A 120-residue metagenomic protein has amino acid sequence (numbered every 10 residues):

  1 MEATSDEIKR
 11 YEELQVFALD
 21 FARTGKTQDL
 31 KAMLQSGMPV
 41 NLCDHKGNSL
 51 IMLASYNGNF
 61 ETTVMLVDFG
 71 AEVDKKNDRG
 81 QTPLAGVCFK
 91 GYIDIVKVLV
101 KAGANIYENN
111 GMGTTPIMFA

Functional and structural regions predicted by a protein language model:
M1-S36, H45: Intrinsically disordered, low-complexity regulatory segments in ankyrin-centric signaling systems
E13, H45-K46, D78-R79, G111-M112: Ankyrin repeat start-site detector
D20-G25, L53-N59, G86-Y92, F119-A120: Ankyrin repeat A-helix N-terminal signature
K31-M38, V64-E72, K97-N105: Ankyrin repeat domain, specifically the short helix-to-loop turn at the C-terminus of the second helix of each repeat
M38-H45, L53: Short, charge-rich amphipathic alpha-helical segments embedded in non-transmembrane helical bundles/solenoids
L42-C43, K75-K76, I106-N109: Ankyrin repeat boundary signal
Y107-A120: Ankyrin-repeat and related helical/solenoid repeat scaffolds used for protein-protein interactions
